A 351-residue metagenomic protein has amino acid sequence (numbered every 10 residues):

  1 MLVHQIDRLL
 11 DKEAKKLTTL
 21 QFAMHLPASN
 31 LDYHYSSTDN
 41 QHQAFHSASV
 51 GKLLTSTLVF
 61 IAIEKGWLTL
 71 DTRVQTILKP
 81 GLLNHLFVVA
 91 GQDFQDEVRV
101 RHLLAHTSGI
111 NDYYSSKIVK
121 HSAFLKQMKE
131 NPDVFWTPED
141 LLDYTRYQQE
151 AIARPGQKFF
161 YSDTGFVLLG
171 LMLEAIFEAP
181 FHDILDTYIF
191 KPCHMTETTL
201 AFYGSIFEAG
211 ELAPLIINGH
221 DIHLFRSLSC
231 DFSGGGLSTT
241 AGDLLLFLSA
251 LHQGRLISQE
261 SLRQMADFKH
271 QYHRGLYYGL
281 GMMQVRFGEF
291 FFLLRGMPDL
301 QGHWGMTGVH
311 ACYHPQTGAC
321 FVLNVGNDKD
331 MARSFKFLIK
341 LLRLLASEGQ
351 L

Functional and structural regions predicted by a protein language model:
M1-S37, H42-H46, T76, K191 (+1 more regions): Catalytic loop of the DD-peptidase/beta-lactamase superfamily, centered on the K-T-G motif and neighboring
I6, L70, R99-V100, L141 (+4 more regions): Hydrophobic side chains within well-formed alpha-helices
K16-T18, Q41-F159: Active-site-proximal loop and beta-strand segments within enzyme catalytic domains
A28, A48-W67, L103, F159-I189 (+2 more regions): Alpha-helical scaffold elements that line and support the substrate/ligand-binding pocket of soluble hydrolases
Q41, F94, P132, F160 (+3 more regions): Short N-terminal micro-motifs specific to bacterial/archaeal maturation and metal-cluster initiation sites
E64-S115, Y147, L171, A175-H220 (+2 more regions): Active-site helix/loop module of the DD-peptidase/beta-lactamase fold, centered on the serine-lysine SxxK catalytic
G109-I110, F166, N327-K329: Short, solvent-exposed loop/turn segments at secondary-structure junctions
A153, Q157-G165, F177, S229 (+1 more regions): Short, contiguous, pocket-lining structural segments that sit at or immediately flank catalytic/ligand-binding sites
